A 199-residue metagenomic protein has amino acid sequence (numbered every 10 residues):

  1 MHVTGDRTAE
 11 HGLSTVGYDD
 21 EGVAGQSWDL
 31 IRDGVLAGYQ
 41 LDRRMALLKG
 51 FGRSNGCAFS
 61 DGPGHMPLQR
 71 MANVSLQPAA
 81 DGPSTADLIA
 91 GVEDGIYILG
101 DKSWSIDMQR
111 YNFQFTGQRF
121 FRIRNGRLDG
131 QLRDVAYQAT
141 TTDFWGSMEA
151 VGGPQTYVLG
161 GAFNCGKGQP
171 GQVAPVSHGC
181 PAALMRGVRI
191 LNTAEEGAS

Functional and structural regions predicted by a protein language model:
M1-S199: N-terminal small-residue-enriched
